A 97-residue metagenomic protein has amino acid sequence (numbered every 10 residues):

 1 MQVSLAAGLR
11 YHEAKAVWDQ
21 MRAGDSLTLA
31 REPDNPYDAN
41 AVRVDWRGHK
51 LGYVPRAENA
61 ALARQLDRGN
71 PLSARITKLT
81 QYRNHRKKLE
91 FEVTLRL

Functional and structural regions predicted by a protein language model:
M1-L97: Conserved active-site motif detector
